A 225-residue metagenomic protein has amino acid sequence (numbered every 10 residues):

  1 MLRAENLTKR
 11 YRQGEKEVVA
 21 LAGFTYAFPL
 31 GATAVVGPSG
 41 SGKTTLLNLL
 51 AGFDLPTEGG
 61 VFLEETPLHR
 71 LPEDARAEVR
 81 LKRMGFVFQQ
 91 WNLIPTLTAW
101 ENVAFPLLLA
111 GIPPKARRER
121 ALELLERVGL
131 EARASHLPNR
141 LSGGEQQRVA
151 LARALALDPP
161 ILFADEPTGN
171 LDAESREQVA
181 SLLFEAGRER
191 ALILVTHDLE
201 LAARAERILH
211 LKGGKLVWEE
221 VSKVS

Functional and structural regions predicted by a protein language model:
M1-R10, W218-S225: ABC-family P-loop ATPase nucleotide-binding domain
L2, T8-R204, I208: ABC family nucleotide-binding domain
I208-V221: H-loop (His-switch) and adjacent beta-strand-loop-beta switch element of ABC-type ATPase nucleotide-binding domains
